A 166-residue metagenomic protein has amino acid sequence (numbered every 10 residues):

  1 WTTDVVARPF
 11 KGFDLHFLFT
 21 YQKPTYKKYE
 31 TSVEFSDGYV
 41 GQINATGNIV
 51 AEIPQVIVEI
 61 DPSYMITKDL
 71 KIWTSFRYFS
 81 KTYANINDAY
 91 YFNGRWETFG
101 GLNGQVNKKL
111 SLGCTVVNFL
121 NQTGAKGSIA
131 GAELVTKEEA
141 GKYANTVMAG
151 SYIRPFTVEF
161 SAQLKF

Functional and structural regions predicted by a protein language model:
W1-T82: Gram-negative outer-membrane beta-barrel transporters
T3-A7, F17, I60-Y64, G100-G104 (+2 more regions): Residues on the lipid-exposed face of transmembrane beta-strands in outer-membrane beta-barrel proteins
R8-F10, M65, N93, Q105 (+1 more regions): Surface-exposed coil/turn segments at beta-strand junctions on protein surfaces, enriched
T31-G41, S80, A89-G94, S128-E138: Flexible, surface-exposed loop regions and adjacent strand-edge segments of Gram-negative outer-membrane beta-barrel
A45-I49, N87-Y91, V147-A149: Outer-membrane beta-barrel domain signature
E52-V58, G94-T98, R154-V158: Residues that define the transmembrane beta-barrel architecture of outer-membrane proteins
D69-K71, R95-F99, K109-S111, T157: Active-site lining segments that contact anionic ligands and/or coordinate catalytic metals
S80-T82, G104-F166: C-terminal beta-signal and adjacent terminal beta-strands/loops of Gram-negative outer-membrane beta-barrel proteins
